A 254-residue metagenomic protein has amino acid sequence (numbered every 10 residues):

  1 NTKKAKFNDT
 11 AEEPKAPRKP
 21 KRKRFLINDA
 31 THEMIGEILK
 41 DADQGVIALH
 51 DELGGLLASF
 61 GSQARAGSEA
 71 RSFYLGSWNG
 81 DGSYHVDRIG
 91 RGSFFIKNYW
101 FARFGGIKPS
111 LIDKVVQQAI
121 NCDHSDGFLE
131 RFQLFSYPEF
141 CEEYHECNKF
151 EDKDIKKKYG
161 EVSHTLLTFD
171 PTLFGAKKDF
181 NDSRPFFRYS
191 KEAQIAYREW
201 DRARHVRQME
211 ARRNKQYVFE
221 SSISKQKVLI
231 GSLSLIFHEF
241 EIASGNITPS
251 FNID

Functional and structural regions predicted by a protein language model:
N1-R103, I107-V115: Conserved ASCE/P-loop NTPase catalytic core
K4-A5, G76, H85-V86, G92-G105 (+2 more regions): Phosphate-sensing "switch" segment of ASCE/P-loop ATPases
